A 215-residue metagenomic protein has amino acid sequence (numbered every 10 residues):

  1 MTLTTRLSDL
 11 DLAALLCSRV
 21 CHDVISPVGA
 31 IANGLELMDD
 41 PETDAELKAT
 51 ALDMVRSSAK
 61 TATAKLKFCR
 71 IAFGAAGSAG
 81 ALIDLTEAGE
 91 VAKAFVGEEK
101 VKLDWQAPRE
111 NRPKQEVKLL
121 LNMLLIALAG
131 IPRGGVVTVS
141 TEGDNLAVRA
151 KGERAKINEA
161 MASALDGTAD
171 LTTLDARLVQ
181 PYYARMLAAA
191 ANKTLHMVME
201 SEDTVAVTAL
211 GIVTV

Functional and structural regions predicted by a protein language model:
T5-L15, K100-I126, P132, A169-A176: Conserved short strand/loop->alpha-helix "switch" segment adjacent to the catalytic nucleotide/phosphoryl-transfer site
A14-P41, K114-T141, Q180-A190: Conserved ATP-binding N-box helix of the HATPase_c
M38-A51: Conserved catalytic segment of histidine kinase HATPase_c domains, centered on the N-box/ATP-lid region
K48-K102, E153: Conserved DHp (HisKA) dimerization/phosphotransfer helix of two-component histidine kinases, i.e., the long coiled-coil
E90-V91, F95, L128-A162: An N-terminal amphipathic alpha-helical segment
D144-P181, L210: Glycine-rich/acidic phosphate-handling loop/turn and adjacent ATP-lid/helix of nucleotide-binding kinase/ATPase domains
N192-M199: Glycine-rich ATP-binding loops of the HATPase_c
S201-T208: Glycine-rich nucleotide-binding loop
